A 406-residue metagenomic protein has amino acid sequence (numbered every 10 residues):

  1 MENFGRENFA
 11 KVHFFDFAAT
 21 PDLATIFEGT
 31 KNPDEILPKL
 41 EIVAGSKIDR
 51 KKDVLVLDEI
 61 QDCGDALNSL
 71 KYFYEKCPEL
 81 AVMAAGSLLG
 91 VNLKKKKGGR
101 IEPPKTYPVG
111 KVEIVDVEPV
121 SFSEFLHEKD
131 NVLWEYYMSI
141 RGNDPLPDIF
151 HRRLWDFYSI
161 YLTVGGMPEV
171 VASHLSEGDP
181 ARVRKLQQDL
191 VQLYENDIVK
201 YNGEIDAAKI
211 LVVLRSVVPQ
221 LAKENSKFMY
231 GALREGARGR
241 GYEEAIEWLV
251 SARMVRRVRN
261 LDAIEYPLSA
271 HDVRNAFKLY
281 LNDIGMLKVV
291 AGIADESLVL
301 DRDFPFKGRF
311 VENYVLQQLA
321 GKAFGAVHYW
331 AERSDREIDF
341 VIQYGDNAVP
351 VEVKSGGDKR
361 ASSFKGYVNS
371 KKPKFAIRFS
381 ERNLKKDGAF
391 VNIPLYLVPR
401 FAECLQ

Functional and structural regions predicted by a protein language model:
M1-K11: P-loop NTPase Walker A phosphate-binding motif
A19-K51: Short glycine-rich substrate-engagement loop in P-loop NTPases that contacts/grips substrate
I48-A66: Conserved P-loop NTPase "ATPase switch" module shared by AAA+ and STAND
A81-S87, D116: Structural recognition of the conserved hydrophobic beta-strand(s) that form the central parallel beta-sheet of P-loop
L93-A222: Interdomain motor-coupling "hinge/lid" segment immediately C-terminal to the ATP-binding subdomain of NTP-driven enzymes
V171-I342: Accessory nucleic acid-recognition modules appended to NTPase machines
I342-P350: Active-site beta-strand-loop-beta-strand hairpin of nuclease catalytic cores that positions key catalytic residues
S355-I393: Catalytic cores of nucleic-acid endonucleases
